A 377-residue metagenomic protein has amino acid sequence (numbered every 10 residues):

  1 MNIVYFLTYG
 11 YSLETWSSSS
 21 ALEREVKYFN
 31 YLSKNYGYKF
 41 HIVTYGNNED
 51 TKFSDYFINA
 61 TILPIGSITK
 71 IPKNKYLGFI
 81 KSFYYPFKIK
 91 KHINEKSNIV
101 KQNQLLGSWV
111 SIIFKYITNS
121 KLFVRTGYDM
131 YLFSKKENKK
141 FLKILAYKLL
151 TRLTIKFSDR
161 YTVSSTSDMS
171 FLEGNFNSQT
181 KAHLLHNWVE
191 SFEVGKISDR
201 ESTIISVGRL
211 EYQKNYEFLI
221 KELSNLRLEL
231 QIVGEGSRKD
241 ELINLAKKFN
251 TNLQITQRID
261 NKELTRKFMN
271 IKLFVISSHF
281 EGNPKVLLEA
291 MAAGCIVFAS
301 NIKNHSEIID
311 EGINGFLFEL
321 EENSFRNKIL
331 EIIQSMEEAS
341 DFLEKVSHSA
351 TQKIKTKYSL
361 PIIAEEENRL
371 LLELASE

Functional and structural regions predicted by a protein language model:
M1-D50, K221-S224, P361, S376: N-terminal subdomain of nucleotide-sugar transferases
S20-K27, S202-N225, S237-E241, L288: A conserved mid-protein helix/loop that constitutes part of the nucleotide-sugar donor-binding site
V26-Y31, F87-N94, W109, I113-I117 (+1 more regions): Membrane-proximal helix-turn-helix segments that form the acceptor-binding/catalytic region of lipid-linked
Q102-G107, T126-G127: Short His-centered aromatic/hydrophobic patch
I243-I259: Nucleotide-activated donor-binding/catalytic signature segment of Leloir-type glycosyltransferases, i.e., the conserved
H279: Aromatic "clamp/platform" in nucleotide-sugar-dependent glycosyltransferases that forms part of the donor/acceptor
I296-A299: Short hydrophobic beta-strand element within catalytic cores of glycosyltransferases and related nucleotide-activated
E311-G312, F316-S324, E331-E337: Conserved acidic donor-binding segment of nucleotide-sugar-dependent glycosyltransferases
